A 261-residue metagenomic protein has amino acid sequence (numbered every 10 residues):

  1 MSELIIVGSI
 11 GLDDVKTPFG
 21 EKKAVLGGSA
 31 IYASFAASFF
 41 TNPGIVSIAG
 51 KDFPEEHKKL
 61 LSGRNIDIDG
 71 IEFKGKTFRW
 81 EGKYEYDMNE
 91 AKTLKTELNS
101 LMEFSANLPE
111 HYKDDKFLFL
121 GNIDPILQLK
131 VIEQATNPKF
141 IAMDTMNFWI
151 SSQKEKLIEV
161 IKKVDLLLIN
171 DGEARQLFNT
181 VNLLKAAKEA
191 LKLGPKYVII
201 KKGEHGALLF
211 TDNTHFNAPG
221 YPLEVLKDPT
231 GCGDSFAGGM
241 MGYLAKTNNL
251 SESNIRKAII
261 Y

Functional and structural regions predicted by a protein language model:
M1, L183-Y261: Conserved phosphate-binding/catalytic region of the ribokinase-like
E3-G11: Short, hydrophobic/glycine-enriched beta-strand segments
L4, P43-G44, I68, I141 (+1 more regions): Hydrophobic anchor at the start of a short beta-strand that flanks the dinucleotide cofactor-binding loop
L12-A24, F39-L120, I132-N137: Conserved N-terminal subdomain of the carbohydrate kinase-like
A33-P43, Y243-A245: Alpha-helix C-terminal capping segments
F35, W80-K83, G206-F210: Short beta-strand scaffold segments in enzyme catalytic cores
A37, N170, G233: Short, conserved phosphate/pyrophosphate- and ester-handling motifs at nucleotide-, phospho-/glycolipid
F117-K188, G206: Conserved beta-alpha-beta core of the PfkB/ribokinase-like small-molecule kinase fold
